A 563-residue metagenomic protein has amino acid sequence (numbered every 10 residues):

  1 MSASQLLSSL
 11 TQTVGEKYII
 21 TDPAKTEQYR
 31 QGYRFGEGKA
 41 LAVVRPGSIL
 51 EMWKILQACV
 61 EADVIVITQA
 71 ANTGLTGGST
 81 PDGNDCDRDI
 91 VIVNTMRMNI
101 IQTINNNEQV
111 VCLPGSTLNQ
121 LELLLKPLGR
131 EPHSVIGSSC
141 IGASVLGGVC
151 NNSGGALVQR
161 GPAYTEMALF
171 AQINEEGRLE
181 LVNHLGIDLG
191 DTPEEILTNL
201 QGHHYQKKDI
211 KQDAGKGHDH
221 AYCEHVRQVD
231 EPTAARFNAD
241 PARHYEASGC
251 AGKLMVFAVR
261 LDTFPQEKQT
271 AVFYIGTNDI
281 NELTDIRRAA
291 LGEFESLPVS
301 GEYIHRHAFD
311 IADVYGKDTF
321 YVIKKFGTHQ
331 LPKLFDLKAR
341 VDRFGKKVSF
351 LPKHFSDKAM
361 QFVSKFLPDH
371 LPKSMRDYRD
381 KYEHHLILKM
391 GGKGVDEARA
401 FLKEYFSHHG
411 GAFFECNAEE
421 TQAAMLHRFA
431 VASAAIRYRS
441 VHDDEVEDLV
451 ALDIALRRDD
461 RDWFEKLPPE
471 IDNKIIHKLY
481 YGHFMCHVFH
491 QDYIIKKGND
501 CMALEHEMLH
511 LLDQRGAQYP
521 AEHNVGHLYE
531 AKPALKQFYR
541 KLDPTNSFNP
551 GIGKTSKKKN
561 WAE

Functional and structural regions predicted by a protein language model:
M1-E61, G74-V110, L261, A308-K317 (+3 more regions): N-terminal flexible segment immediately upstream of the FAD-binding catalytic core in FAD-dependent oxidoreductases
I19-P23, R45-P46, V66-A70, G77 (+10 more regions): General beta-strand structural signal in soluble alpha/beta enzymes
Y33-L41, V64, Q69-A71, T76-R88 (+2 more regions): Conserved glycine-rich FAD pyrophosphate-binding loop
G83-M98, T103-V145: Anion-binding (especially nucleotide phosphate/pyrophosphate-binding) glycine-rich loop and adjoining beta-alpha core
N119, K126-E282: FAD-binding subdomain of flavoenzyme oxidoreductases
A143-C150, E302-D318, A424-A430, N524-Q537: Short, conserved secondary-structure transition motifs
M255, R260, A271-N278, E282 (+4 more regions): C-terminal cap/substrate-recognition region of VAO/PCMH-type FAD-linked oxidoreductases
